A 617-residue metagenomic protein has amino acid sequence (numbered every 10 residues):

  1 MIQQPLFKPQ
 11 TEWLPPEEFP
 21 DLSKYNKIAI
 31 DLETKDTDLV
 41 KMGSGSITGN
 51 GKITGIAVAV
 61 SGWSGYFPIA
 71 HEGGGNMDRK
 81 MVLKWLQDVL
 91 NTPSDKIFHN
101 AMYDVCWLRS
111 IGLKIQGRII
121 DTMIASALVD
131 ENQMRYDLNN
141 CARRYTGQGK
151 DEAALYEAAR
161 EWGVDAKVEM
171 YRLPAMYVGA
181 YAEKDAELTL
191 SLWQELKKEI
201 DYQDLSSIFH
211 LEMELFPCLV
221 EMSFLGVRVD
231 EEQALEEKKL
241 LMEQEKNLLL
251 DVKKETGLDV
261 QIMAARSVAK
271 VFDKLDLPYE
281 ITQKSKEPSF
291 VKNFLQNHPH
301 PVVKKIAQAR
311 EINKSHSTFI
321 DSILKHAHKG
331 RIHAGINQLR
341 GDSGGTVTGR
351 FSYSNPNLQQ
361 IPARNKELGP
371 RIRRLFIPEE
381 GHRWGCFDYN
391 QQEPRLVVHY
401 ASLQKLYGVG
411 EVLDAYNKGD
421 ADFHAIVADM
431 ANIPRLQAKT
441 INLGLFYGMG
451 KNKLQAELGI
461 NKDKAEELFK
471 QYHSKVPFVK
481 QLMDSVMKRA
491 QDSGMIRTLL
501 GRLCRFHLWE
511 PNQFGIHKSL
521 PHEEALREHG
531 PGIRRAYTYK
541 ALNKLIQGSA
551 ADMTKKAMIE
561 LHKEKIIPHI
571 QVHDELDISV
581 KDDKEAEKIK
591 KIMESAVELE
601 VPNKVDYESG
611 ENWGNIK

Functional and structural regions predicted by a protein language model:
M1-E72, Q116, Q133, R144-Q148 (+12 more regions): Conserved "right-hand" nucleotidyltransferase catalytic core of DNA-directed polymerases
A29, S94-A101, C386: Acidic beta-strand-to-loop metal/phosphate-binding motif
D36-K41, M102-L113, S126-V129, A269-D276 (+2 more regions): Short active-site loop/helix that positions an aromatic residue
S61-K96, V227: Nucleic-acid-processing active sites and adjacent nucleic-acid-binding tracks, predominantly divalent metal-dependent
K114-E131, D137-N140, D420-H424: Conserved beta-strand -> loop -> alpha-helix junction used to position metal-binding or nucleic-acid-contacting
Y171, P217-V220, F224, L277-E280 (+3 more regions): Conserved catalytic core of nucleic-acid polymerases
K462, K581-E585: Helix N-cap motif at beta-to-alpha junctions
K475-V476, K591-V601: A common structural junction motif
